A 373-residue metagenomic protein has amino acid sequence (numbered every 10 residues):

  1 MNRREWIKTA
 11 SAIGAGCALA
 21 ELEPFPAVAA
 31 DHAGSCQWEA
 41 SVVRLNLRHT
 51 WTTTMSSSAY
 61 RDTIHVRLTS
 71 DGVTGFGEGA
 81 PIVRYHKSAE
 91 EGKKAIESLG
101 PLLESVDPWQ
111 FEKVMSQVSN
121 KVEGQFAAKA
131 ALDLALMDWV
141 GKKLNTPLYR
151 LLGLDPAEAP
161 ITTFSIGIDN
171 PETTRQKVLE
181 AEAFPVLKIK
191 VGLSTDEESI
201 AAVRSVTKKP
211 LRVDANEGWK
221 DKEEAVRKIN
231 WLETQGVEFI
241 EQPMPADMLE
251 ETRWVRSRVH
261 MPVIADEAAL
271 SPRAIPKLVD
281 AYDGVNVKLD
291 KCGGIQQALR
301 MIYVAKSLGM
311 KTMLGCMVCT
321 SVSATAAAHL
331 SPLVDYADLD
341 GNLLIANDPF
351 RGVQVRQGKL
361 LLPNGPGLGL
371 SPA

Functional and structural regions predicted by a protein language model:
M1-K8, G16-D31: N-terminal twin-arginine translocation
K8-G16, D31-L47, D71, M317-A373: Flexible C-terminal active-site loop/helix
E21-T54, A59, T69-S70, T74: C-terminal segment of N-terminal export signals and the immediately downstream linker at the start of the mature
H32-Q37, S56, L68-T69, T74-K143: Metal- or metallocofactor-binding catalytic centers and their adjacent structured scaffolds across diverse enzyme
V66, G72, L132, N145 (+6 more regions): Conserved, mostly hydrophobic/aromatic
R150-V259: Metal-dependent enolase-superfamily TIM-barrel catalytic cores that perform enediolate-based chemistry
I166, G192-L193, P243-M248, V263-R273 (+2 more regions): A general structural motif
E251, R258, A269-L339: Catalytic alpha/beta core domains of metabolic enzymes, predominantly
